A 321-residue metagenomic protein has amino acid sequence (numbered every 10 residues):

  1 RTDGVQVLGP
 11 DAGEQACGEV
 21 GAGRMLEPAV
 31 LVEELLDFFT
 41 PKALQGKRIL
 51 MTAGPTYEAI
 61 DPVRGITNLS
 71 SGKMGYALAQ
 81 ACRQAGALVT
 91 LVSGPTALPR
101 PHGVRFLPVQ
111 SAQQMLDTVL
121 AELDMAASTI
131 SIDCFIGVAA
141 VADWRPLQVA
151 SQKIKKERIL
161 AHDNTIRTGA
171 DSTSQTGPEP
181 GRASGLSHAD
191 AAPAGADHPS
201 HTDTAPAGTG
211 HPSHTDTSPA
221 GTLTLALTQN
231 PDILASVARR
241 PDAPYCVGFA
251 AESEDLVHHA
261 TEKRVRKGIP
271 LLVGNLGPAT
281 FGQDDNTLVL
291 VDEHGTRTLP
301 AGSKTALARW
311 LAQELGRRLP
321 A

Functional and structural regions predicted by a protein language model:
R1-F39: Internal gly/pro-rich beta-alpha loop/helix module that stabilizes soluble enzyme cofactors or their anionic handles
D3, A81, A85, R318: Conserved dinucleotide-binding and phosphotransfer motif residues
G4-E14, R48, P241-A243, D255-A321: Glycine-rich phosphate/adenylate-binding loop
V32-F39, L123, L315-A321: Short, hydrophobic alpha-helical segments
A43-S111, V149, H162: Glycine-rich phosphate/diphosphate-binding loop of Rossmann-like nucleotide-binding domains
P62-K73, E157-R158, T222-N230, G302: Glycine- and acidic-residue-enriched helix-capping/strand-helix junction motifs
S111-S172, T215-L276: Glycine-rich phosphate-binding loop
T165-S218: Long, intrinsically disordered low-complexity tandem-repeat segments
